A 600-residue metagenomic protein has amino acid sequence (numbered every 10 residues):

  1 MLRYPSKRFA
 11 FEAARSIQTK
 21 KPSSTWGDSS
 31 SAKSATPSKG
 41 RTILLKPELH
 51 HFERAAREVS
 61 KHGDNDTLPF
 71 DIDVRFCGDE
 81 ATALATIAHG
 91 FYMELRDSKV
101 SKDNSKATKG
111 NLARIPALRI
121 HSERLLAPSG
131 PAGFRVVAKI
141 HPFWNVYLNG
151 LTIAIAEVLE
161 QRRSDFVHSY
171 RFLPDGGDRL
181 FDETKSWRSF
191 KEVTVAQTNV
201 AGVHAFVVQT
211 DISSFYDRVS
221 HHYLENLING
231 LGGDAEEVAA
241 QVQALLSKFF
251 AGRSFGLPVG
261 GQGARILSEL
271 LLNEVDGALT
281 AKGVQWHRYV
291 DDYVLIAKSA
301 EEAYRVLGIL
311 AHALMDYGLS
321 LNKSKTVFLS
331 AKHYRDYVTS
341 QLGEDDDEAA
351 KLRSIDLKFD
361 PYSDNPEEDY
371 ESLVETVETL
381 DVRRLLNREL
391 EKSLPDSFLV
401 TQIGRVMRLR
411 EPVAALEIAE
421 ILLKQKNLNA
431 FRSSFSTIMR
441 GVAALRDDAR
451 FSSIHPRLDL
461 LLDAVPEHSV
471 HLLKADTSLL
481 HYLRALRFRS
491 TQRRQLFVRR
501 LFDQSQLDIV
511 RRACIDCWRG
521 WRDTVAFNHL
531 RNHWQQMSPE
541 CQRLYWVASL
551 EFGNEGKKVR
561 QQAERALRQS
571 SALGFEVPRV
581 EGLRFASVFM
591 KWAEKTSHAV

Functional and structural regions predicted by a protein language model:
M1-E236, S247-G261: Conserved two-metal-ion catalytic palm core of "right-hand" nucleic acid polymerases, unifying RNA-dependent RNA
L2-K20, T25-S29, K33-S34, S38-R57 (+4 more regions): Terminal, compositionally biased low-complexity regions
V146, R288, D345-K351: Generic structural microfeature
R162-Y170, V242, K323-V327, E344: Short, charged hinge/linker segments at domain and secondary-structure junctions
T184-V290, V294-H312, Y317-S320, T326-L329 (+4 more regions): Conserved polymerase palm-domain catalytic core
K325-T339: Flexible glycine/acidic-rich beta-alpha junction loops that bind and position SAM and/or redox cofactors in anaerobic
R335-A349: Short, low-order "capping/linker" segments at domain edges
